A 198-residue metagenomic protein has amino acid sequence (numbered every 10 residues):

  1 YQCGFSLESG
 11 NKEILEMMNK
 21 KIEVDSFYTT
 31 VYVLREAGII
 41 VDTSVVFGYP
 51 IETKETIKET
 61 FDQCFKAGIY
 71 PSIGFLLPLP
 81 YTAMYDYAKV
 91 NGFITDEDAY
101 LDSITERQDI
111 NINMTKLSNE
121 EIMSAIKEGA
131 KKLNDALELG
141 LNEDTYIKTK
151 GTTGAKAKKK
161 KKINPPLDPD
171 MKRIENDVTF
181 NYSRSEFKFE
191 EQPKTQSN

Functional and structural regions predicted by a protein language model:
Y1-N11, K20-M84, E128-I147: Conserved C-terminal portion of the radical SAM core fold that forms the substrate/S-adenosylmethionine-binding
M18-N19, A88: Short, flexible helix/strand-to-coil boundary loops that buttress conserved ligand/catalytic motifs in alpha/beta
Y85-A88, F93-N198: Radical SAM enzyme core and accessory elements
